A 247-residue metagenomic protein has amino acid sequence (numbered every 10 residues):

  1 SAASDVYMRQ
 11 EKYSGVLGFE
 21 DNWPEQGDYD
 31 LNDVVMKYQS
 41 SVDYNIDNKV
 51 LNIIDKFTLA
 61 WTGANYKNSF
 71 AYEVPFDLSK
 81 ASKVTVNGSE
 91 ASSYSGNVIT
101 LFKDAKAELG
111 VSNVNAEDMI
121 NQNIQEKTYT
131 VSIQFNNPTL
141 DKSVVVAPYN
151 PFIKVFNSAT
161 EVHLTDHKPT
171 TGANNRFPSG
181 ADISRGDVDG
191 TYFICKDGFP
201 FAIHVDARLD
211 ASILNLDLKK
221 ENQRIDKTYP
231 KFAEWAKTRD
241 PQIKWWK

Functional and structural regions predicted by a protein language model:
S1-Y7: Short, small-residue-biased leader/transition segments that mark boundaries at the very start of proteins
R9-W23: Boundary/junction segments of secreted and surface-exposed precursor proteins
Q26-L31, D43-N52: Short, solvent-exposed beta-strand/turn "edge" segments of beta-rich domains on protein surfaces
L31-V35, I54, T128: Extracellular structured ligand-interaction cores
Y38, V50-W61: Short, well-ordered beta-strand segments enriched in hydrophobic/aromatic residues
T62-Y66: Extended, low-complexity, turn-rich repeat/linker tracts enriched in Gly/Pro/Ser/Thr and Asp/Glu that occur
A71-G96: Solvent-exposed beta-hairpin/edge-strand motifs
V98-K247: A eukaryote-biased signal for long
